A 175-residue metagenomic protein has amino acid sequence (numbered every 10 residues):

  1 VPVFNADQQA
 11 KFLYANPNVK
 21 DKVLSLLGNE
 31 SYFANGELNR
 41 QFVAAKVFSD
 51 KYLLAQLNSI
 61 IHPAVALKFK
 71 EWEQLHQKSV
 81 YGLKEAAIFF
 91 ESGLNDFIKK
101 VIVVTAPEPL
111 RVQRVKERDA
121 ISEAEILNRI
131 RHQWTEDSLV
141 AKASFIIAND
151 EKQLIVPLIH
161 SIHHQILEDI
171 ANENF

Functional and structural regions predicted by a protein language model:
V1-N5: A conserved segment at the C-terminal end of the G1
A6, V104, N149: Catalytic metal- and UDP-sugar-binding loop of GT-A-like glycosyltransferases, i.e., residues flanking the conserved
Q8, F12-Y81: ATP-dependent small-molecule kinase phosphotransfer cores that center on conserved nucleotide phosphate-binding segments
K46, L53-Q56, E85, K100 (+2 more regions): Residue-level recognition of specific faces of alpha-helices
V65-K68, D96-F97, E108, E117-E168 (+1 more regions): Small-molecule kinase domains that catalyze NTP-dependent phosphoryl transfer to phosphate-bearing small molecules
K68-H76, Y81-E117: ATP-dependent NMP and nucleoside kinases share a basic, alpha-helical "lid"
